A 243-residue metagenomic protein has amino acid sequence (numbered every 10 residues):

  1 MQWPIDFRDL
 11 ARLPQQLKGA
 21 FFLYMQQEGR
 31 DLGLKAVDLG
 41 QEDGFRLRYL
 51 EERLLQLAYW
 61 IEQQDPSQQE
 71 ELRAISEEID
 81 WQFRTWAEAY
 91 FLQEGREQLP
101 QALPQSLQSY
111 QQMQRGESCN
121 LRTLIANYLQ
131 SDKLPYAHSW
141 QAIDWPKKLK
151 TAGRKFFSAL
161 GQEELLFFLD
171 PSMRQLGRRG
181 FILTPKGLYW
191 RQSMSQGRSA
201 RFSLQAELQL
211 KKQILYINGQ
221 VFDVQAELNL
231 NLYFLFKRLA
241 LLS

Functional and structural regions predicted by a protein language model:
Q2-R178, F234: Anionic N-terminal interaction surfaces
A159-L230: Phosphoinositide-binding peripheral membrane targeting modules
V224-S243: C-terminal partner/receptor-binding element of secreted or periplasmic proteins
